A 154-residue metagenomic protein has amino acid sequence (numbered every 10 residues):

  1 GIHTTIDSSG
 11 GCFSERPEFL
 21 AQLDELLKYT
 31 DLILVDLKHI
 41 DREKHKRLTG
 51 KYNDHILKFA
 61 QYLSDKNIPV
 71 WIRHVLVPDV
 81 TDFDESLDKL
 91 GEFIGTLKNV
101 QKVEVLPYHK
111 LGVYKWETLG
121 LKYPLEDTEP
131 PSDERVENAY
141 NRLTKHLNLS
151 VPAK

Functional and structural regions predicted by a protein language model:
G1-L106, L111: Conserved AdoMet/S-adenosylmethionine-binding subsite of the radical SAM
L76-K154: Auxiliary Fe-S-binding modules of radical SAM enzymes
